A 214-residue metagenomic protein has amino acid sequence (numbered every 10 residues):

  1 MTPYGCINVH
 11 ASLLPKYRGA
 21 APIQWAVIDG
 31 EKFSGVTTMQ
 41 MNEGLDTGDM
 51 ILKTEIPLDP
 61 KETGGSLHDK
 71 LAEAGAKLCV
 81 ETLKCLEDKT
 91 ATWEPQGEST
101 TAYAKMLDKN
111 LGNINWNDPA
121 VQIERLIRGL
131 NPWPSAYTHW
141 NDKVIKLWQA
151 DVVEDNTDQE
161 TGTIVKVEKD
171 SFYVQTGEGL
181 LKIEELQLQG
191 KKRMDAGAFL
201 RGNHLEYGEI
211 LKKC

Functional and structural regions predicted by a protein language model:
M1-M106, N110: Donor/substrate-binding cores of folate-linked one-carbon enzymes
K16-A20, W116, K192: Alpha-helix N-cap/helix-start motif
K105-M106, L111-V121: Active-site loop ensemble at the mouth of alpha/beta enzyme cores that anchors a bound cofactor
N117-C214: An anion-binding loop in the catalytic cleft
